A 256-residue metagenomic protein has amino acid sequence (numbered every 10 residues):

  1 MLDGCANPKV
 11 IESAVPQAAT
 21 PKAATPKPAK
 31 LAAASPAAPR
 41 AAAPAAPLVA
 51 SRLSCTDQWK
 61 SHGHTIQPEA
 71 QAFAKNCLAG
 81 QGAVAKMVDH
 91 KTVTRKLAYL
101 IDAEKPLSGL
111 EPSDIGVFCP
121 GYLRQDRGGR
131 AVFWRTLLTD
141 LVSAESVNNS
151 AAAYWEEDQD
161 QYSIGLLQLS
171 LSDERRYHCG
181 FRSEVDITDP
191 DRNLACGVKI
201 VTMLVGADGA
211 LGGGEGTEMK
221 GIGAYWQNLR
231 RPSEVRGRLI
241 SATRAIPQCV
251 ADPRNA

Functional and structural regions predicted by a protein language model:
L2-V49: Bacterial Sec signal peptide processing site at the extreme N-terminus
A50-Q58: Acidic/histidine-rich, surface-exposed loop or edge segments in extracytoplasmic proteins
Q58-A256: Catalytic glycan-binding domains that act on GlcNAc-containing polysaccharides
